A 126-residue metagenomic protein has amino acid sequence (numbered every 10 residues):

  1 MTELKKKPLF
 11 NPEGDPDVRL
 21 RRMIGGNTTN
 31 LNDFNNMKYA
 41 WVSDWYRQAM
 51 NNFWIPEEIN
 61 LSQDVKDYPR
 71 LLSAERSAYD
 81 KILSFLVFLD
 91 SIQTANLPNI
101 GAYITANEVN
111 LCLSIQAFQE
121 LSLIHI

Functional and structural regions predicted by a protein language model:
M1-E108: Terminal targeting/low-complexity segments that flank the catalytic cores of oxidoreductases
L113-S114: Short, charged, amphipathic alpha-helical segments
E120: Conserved hydrophobic/aromatic pocket- or pore-lining residues that grip, position, or stack substrates in active sites
I124-I126: Conserved small/polar residues in nucleotide/adenosyl-binding loops
